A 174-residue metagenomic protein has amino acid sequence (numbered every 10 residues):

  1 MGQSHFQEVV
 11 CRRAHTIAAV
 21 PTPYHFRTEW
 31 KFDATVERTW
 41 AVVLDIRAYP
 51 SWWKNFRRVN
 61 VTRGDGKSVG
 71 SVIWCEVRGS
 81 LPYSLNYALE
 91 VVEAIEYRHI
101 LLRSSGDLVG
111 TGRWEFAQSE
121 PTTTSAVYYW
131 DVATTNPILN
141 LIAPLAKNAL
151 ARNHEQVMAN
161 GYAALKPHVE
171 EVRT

Functional and structural regions predicted by a protein language model:
G2-S68, A164, T174: Hydrophobic ligand-binding cavity/cleft-lining segments
P21-P23, P82, P121-S125: Coil-to-beta-strand transition motifs
H25, K31, E90, L101 (+2 more regions): Conserved beta-strand segments that form the floor/walls of ligand-binding pockets within enzyme and binding domains
N60-T111, S125, N160-T174: Glycine-rich portal/gate segments that line the openings of hydrophobic small-molecule binding cavities
R103-A159: Beta-strand/loop substructures that line and gate deep hydrophobic ligand-binding cavities in soluble
